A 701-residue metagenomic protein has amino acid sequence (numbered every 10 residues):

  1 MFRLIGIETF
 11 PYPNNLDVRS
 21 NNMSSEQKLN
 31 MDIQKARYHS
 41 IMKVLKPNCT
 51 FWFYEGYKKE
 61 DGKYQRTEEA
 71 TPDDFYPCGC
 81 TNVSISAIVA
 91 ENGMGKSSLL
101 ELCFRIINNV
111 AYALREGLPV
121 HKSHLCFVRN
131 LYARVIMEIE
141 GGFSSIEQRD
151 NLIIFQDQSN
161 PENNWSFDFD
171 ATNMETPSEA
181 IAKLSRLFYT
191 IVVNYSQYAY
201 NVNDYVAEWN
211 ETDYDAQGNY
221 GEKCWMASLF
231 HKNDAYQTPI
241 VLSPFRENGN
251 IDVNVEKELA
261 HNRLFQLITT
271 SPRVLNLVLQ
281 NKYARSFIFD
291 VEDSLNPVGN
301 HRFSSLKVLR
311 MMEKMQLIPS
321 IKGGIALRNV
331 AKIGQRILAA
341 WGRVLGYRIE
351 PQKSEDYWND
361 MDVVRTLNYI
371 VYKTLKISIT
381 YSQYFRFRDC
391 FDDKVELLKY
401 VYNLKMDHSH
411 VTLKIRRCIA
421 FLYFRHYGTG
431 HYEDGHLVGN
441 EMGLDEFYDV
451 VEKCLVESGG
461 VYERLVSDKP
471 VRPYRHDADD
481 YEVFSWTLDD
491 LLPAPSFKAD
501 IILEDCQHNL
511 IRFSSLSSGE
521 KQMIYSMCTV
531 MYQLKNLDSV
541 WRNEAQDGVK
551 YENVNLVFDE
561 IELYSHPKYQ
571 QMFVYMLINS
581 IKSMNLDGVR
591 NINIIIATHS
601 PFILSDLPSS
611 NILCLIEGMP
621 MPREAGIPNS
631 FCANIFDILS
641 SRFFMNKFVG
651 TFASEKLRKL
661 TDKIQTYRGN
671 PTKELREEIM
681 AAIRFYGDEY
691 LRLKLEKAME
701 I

Functional and structural regions predicted by a protein language model:
F2-N15, N21-S40, G56-K59, E208-K223 (+4 more regions): Extended helical coiled-coil dimerization/tether regions that scaffold and oligomerize large DNA-maintenance assemblies
F2-R3, T9-A111, G117, P493-R642: Switch/communication elements of ASCE P-loop NTPase nucleotide-binding domains
I5-T9, R129-I139, S145, N151-Q158 (+3 more regions): Short polybasic amphipathic segments
R66-V83, M174-K183, Q217-S228, I679: Intrinsically disordered, low-complexity acidic Ser/Thr-rich regulatory segments
G79, E101-P161, A180-A227: Conserved P-loop NTP-binding catalytic core
V120-S123, L131, V540-E552, G650-R668: Short alpha-helical "patches" and their helix-cap loops
S159-M174: Membrane pore-forming effector domains from diverse proteins
S185-Y195, G221, W225-T238, P244 (+5 more regions): RecA-like P-loop NTPase motor core
